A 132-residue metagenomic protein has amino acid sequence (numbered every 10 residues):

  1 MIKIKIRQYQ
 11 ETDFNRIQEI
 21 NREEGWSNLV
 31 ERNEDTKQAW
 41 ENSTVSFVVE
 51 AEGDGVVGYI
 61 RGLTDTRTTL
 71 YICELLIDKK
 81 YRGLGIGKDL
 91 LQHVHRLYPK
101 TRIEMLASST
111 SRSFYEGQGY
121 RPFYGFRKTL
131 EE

Functional and structural regions predicted by a protein language model:
M1-E31, F126: Short amphipathic alpha-helix that is part of the acyltransferase structural core
Y9, L75-I77, S111: Hydrophobic adenine-recognition pocket in adenosine-nucleotide-binding enzymes
K37-V48: A short helix-loop-beta-strand connector motif used in the catalytic cores of GNAT acetyltransferases and, in some
V48, G55-T64, Y71, L76: Conserved beta-strand in the GNAT
I77, G83-R96: Conserved acetyl-CoA-binding loop-helix of GNAT-fold acetyltransferases
R96-S109: Conserved GNAT acetyl-CoA-binding A-motif
Y115, Y120: Conserved active-site tyrosine of GNAT-family acetyltransferases
R121-E132: Active-site/acyl-donor-binding loops of N-acyltransferases
